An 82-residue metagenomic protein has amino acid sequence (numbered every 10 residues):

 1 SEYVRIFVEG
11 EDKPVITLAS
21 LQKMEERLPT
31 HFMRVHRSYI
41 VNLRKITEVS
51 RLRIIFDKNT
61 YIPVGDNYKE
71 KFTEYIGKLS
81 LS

Functional and structural regions predicted by a protein language model:
S1-D57, P63: Conserved binding/recognition cores within well-folded domains
N67-S82: Eukaryotic intrinsically disordered, low-complexity regulatory linkers and tails enriched in Ser/Thr/Pro
